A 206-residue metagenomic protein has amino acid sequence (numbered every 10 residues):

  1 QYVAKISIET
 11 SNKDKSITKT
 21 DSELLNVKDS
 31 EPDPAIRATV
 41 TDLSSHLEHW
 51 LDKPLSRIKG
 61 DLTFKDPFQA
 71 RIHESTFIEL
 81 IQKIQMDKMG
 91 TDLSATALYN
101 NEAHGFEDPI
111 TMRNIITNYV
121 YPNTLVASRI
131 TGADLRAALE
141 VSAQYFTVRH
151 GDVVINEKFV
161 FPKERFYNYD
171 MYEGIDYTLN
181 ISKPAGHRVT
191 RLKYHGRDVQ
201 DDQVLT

Functional and structural regions predicted by a protein language model:
Q1-P54, A143-R149: Active-site-adjacent helix-turn-beta-strand microarchitecture at beta-sheet edges that either contains or buttresses
Y2, S16-T18, S56, T124 (+2 more regions): Residues at beta-strand starts and edge strands
I17-S22, K59-F64, N114-P122: Short acidic (Asp/Glu) and glycine-rich catalytic loops that position anionic groups and cofactors
S22-V27, I58, M112, Q203-T206: N-terminal accessory/precursor segments of enzymes
R37, T41, S75-E79, R129-G132: Electropositive phosphate-/nucleotide-binding environments in soluble metabolic enzymes
L47, A70, E74, T124-S128: Generic alpha-helical structural element
L51-E74: Glycine-rich phosphate/diphosphate-binding loops and the adjacent beta-loop-alpha structural elements that coordinate
L80-K83, D87-T206: Feature captures C-terminal
